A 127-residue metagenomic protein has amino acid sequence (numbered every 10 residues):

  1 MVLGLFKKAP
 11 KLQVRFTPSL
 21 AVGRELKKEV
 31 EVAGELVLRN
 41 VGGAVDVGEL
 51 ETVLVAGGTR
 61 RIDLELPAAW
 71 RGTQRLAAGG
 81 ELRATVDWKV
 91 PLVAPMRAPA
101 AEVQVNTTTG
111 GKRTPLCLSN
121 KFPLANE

Functional and structural regions predicted by a protein language model:
V2-K28: Low-complexity, acidic Ser/Thr/Pro/Gly-rich terminal tails and inter-domain linkers that flank the onset of structured
K28-E35, R83, P99: Short, solvent-exposed loop/turn segments enriched in Ser/Thr/Gly
R39-A44, L92: Short, acidic/polar linear motifs in exposed loop/turn regions
G43-I62: Short acidic, flexible loop segments centered on an aromatic residue
G57-G72, P115: Short beta-strand and strand-turn-strand segments in soluble, beta-rich domains
G72-L82: Short proline/glycine- and polar residue-rich coil/turn motifs
V90-E102: Short glycine/proline/serine/threonine-rich loop/turn segments at secondary-structure transition edges
K112-E127: Short beta-strand elements
